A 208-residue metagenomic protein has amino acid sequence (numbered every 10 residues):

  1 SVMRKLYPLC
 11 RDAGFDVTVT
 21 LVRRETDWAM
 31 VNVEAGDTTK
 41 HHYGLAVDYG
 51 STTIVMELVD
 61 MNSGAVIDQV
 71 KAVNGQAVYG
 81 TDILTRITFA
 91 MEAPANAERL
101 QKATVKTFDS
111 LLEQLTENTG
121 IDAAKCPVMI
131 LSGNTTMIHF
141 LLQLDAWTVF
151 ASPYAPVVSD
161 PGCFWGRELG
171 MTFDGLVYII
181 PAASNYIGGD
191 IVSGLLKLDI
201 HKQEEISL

Functional and structural regions predicted by a protein language model:
S1-A46, S51, S63, A97-D109 (+2 more regions): Nucleotide/phosphate-binding catalytic cleft detector across ATP-hydrolyzing and phosphate-transferring enzymes
I54-M56: Short loop/turn microsegments at loop-to-beta-strand junctions
L58-E98: Short glycine-rich, Thr/Ser-proximal phosphate-binding strand/loop in the N-terminal lobe of ATP-dependent enzymes
